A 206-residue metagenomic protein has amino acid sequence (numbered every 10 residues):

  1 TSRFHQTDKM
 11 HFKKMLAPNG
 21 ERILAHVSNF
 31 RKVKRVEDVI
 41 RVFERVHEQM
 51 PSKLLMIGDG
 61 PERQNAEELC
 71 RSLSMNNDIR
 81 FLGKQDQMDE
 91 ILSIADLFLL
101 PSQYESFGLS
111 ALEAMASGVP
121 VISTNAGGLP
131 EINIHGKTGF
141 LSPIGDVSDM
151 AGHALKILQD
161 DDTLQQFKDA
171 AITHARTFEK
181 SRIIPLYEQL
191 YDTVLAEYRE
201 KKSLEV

Functional and structural regions predicted by a protein language model:
H5-P18, E200: A short helix/loop element that forms part of the nucleotide-sugar donor recognition site in Leloir-type
P18-K34, I40-F43: Conserved donor-binding/catalytic core segment of Leloir-type glycosyltransferases
E67-G83: Nucleotide-activated donor-binding/catalytic signature segment of Leloir-type glycosyltransferases, i.e., the conserved
K84, Q103: Aromatic "clamp/platform" in nucleotide-sugar-dependent glycosyltransferases that forms part of the donor/acceptor
P120-S123, N133: Short hydrophobic beta-strand element within catalytic cores of glycosyltransferases and related nucleotide-activated
H135-G136, F140-V147, K156-D161: Conserved acidic donor-binding segment of nucleotide-sugar-dependent glycosyltransferases
D149, K156, T163-T177, L186-Q189: A short, well-ordered alpha-helix in the C-terminal region of glycosyltransferases
K180-V206: C-terminal alpha-helical cap of glycosyltransferases
